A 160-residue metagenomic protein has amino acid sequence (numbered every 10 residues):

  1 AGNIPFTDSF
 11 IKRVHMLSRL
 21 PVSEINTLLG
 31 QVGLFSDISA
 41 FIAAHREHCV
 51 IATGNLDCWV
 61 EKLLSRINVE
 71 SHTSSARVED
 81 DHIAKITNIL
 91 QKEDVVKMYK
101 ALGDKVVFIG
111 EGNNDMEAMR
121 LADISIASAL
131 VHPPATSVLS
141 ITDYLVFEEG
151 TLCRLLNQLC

Functional and structural regions predicted by a protein language model:
A1-A44, E61: A metal-dependent, Asp-based hydrolase signature
F35-C160: C-terminal cap/substrate-recognition subdomain and adjoining C-terminal extension of metal-dependent phosphatase-like
